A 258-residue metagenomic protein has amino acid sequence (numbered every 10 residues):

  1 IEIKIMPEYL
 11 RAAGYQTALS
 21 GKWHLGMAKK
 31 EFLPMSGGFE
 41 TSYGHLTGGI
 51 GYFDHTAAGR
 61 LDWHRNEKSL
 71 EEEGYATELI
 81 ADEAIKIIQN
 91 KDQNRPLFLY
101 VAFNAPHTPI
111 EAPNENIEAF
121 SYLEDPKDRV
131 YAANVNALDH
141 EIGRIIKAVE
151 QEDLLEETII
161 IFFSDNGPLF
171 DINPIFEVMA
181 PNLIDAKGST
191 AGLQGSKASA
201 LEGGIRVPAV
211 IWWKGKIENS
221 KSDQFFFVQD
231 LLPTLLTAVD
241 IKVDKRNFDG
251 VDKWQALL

Functional and structural regions predicted by a protein language model:
I1-L258: Formylglycine-dependent sulfatase
